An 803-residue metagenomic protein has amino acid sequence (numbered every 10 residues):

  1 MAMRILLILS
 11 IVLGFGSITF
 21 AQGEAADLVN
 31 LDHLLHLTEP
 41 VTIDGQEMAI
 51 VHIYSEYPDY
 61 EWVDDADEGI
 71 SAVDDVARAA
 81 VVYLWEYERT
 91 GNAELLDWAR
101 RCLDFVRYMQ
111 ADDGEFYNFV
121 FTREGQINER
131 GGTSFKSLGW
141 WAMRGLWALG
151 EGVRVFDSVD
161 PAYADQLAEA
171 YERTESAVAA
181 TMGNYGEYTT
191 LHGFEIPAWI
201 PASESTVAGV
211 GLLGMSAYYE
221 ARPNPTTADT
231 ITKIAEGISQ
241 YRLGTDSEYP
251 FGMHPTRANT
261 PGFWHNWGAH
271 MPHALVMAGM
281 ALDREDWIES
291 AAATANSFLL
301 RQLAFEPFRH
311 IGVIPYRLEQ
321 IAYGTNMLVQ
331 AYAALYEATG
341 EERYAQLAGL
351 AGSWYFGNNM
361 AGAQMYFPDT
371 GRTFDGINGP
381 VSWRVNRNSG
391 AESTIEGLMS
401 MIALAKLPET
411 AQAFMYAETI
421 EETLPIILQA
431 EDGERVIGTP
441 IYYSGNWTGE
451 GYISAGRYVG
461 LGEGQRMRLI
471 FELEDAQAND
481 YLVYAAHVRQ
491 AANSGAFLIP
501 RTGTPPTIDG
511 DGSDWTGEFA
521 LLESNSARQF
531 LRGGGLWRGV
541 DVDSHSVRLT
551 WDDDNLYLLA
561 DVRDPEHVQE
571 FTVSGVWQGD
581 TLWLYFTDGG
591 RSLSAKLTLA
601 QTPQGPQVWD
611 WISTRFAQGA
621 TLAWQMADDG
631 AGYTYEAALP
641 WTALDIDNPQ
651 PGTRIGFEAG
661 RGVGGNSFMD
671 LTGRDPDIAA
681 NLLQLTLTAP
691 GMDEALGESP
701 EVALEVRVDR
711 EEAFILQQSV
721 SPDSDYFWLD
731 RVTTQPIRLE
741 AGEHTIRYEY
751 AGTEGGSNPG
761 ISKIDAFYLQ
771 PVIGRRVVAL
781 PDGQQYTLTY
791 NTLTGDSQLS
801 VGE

Functional and structural regions predicted by a protein language model:
L6-G16: Bacterial N-terminal signal peptides
Q22-L28, Y87-R100, G152-S176, A217-K233 (+3 more regions): Structural helix-adjacent loops and short alpha-helical linkers that scaffold large soluble proteins
Q22-L37, V159, A334, A338 (+8 more regions): Terminal, non-catalytic domain-edge segments
Q22-R78, V82, R89-T133, D165-E195 (+3 more regions): Low-complexity, Ser/Thr/Pro/Gly-enriched N-terminal "stalk/linker" regions
I43-E68, E115-L138, Y185-V207, S247-H270 (+3 more regions): Carbohydrate-binding/catalytic loop surfaces
G69-E88, F135-R154, I200-Y219, N259-M280 (+2 more regions): Well-ordered alpha-helical segments within folded domains of soluble proteins
E418-S494, E694-G802: Extracytoplasmic
N493-L696: Structural preference for beta-rich elements and adjacent junctions enriched in aromatics
